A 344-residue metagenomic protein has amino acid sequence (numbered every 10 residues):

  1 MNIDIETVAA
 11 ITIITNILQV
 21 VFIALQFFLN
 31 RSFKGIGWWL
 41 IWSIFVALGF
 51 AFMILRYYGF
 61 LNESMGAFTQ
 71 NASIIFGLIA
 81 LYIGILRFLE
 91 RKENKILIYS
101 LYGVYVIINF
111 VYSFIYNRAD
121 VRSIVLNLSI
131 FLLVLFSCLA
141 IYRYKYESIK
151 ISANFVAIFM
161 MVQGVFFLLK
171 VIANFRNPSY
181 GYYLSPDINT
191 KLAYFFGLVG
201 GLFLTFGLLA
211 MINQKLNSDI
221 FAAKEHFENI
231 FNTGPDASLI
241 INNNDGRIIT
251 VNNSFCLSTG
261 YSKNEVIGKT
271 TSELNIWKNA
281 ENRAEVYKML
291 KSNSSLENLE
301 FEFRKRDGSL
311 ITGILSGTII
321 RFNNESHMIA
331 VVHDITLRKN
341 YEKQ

Functional and structural regions predicted by a protein language model:
Q19-W38, L48-K191, F195-I212: Juxtamembrane segments at transmembrane-helix boundaries in multi-pass signal-transduction membrane proteins
L202, E325-D334: PAS-family sensory domains
I220, N323, I335-N340: Sensory-module boundary signal marking interfaces of small helical input modules and downstream signaling cores
A222-G246, N253, L257, N340-Q344: PAS/LOV and related PAS-like sensory modules
N243, T250-V251, I267-T271: PAS-family and closely related small sensory beta-sandwich domains used across diverse signal-transduction proteins
F255-I267: PAS/PAS-like sensory domain cap-loop motif
T270, L274-D307: Terminal output helix/cap of sensory domains in signal transduction proteins
R304, L315-M328: Short loop/turn elements at sensory-signaling interfaces that couple input to output
